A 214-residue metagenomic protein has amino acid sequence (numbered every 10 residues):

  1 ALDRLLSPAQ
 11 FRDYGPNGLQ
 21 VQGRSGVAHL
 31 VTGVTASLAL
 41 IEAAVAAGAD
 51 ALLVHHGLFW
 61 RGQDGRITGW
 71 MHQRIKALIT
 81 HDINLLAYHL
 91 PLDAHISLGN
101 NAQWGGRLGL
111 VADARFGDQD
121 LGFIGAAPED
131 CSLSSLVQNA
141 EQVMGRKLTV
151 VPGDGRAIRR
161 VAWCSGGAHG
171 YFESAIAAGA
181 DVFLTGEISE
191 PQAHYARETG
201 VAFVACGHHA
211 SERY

Functional and structural regions predicted by a protein language model:
A1-Y214: Active-site catalytic microenvironments in core metabolic enzymes, especially phosphate/sugar-handling
